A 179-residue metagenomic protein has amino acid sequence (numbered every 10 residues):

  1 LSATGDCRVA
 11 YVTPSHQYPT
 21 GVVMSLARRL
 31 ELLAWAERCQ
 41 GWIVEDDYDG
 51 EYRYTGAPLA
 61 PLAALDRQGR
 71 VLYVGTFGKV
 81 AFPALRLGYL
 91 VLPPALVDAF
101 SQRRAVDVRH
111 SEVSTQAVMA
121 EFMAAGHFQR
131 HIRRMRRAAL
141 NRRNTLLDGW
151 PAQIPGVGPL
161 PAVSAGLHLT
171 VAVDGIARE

Functional and structural regions predicted by a protein language model:
L1-Y54: Active-site phosphate-binding strand-loop segment of PLP-dependent enzymes
S2-V9, L26-L30, C39, A57 (+6 more regions): Bacterial carbohydrate/catabolite-sensing allosteric modules
Y11-P14, V44-D47, E51, G75 (+3 more regions): Short beta-strand segments
V22-V23, T55, L65, Q102-R103: Residue-level signal for well-ordered alpha-helical positions
G41, V71, V157-G158: Short, conserved active-site loop motifs that form the nucleotide-linked donor/cofactor pocket
R67-V71, G75-R137: Conserved core segment of the aminotransferase class I/II
S101, D107, V171-E179: Conserved C-terminal alpha-helix-loop-beta "cap" of PLP-dependent enzymes that closes/shapes the active-site mouth
A120, R137-L147, G158-A172, E179: Conserved glycine-rich beta-strand-loop-beta hairpin in the small C-terminal domain of fold type I
